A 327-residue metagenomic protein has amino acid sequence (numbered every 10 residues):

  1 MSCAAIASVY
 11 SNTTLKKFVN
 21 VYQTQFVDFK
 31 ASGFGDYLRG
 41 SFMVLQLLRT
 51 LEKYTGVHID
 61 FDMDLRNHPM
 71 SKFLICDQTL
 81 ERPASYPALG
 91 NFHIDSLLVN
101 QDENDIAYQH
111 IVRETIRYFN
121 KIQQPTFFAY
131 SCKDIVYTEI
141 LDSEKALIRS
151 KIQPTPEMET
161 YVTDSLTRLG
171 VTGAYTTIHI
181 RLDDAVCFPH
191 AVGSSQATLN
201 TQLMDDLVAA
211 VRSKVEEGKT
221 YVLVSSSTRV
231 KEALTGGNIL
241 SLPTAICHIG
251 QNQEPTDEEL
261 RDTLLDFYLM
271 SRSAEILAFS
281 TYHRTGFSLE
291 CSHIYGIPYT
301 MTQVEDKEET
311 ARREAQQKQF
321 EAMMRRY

Functional and structural regions predicted by a protein language model:
S2-T201, D205, E217: Secretory-pathway glycan-assembly enzymes, especially type II membrane glycosyltransferases that use nucleotide-sugar
S32, F42, Q46, R261-E309: A donor-sugar binding/catalytic signature common to diverse glycosyltransferases and related nucleotide-sugar
F34, L223-V230, R284-T285: Acidic, metal-coordinating catalytic cores used for nucleic-acid/nucleotide bond scission and strand-transfer chemistry
R66-S71, V186, S227-L234, E309-A311: Short, charged/polar "capping" segments at the starts of alpha-helices and the immediately preceding loops
M70-A84, A88, V230-L240, L289-H293: Short, aromatic/basic amphipathic alpha-helical patches
I180, L223-S225, L277-S280: Short beta-strand/turn micro-motifs composed of small residues that flank or help shape donor/cofactor-binding pockets
L240-I276: Donor nucleotide-activated moiety binding/catalytic core segment of transferases that use nucleotide-activated donors
Q303-Y327: Leloir-type glycosyltransferase catalytic cores
